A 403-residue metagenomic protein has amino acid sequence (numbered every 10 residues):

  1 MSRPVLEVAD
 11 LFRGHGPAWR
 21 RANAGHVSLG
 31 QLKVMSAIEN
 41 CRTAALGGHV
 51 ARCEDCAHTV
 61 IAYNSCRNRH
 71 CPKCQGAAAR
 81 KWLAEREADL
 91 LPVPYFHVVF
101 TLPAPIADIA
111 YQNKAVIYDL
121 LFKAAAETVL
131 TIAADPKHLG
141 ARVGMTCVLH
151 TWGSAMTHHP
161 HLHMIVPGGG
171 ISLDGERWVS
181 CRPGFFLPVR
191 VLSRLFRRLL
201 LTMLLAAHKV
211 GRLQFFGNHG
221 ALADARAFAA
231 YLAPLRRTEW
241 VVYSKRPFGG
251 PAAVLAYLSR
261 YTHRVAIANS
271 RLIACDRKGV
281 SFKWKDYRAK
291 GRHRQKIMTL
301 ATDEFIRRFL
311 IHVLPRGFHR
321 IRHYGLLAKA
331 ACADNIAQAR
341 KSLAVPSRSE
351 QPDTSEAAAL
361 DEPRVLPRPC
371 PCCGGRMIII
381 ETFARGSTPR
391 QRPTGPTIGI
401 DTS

Functional and structural regions predicted by a protein language model:
M1-S403: Beta->alpha loop/short-helix hinge microenvironment recognizer with preference for catalytic Tyr/His contexts
